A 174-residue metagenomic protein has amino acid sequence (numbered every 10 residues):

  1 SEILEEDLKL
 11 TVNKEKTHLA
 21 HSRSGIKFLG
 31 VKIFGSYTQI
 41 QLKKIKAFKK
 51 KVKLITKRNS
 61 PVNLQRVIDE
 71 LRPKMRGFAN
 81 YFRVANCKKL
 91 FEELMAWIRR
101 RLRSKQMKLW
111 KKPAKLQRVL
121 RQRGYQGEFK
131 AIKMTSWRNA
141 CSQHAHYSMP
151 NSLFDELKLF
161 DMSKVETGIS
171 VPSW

Functional and structural regions predicted by a protein language model:
S1-W174: Non-catalytic terminal/accessory segments
